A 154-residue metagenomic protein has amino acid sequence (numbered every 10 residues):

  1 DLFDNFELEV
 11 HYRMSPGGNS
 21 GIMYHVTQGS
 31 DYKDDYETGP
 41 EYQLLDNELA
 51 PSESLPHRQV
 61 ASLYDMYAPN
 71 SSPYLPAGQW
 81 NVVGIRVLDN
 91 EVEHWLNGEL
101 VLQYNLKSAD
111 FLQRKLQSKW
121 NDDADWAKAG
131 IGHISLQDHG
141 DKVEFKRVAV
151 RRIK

Functional and structural regions predicted by a protein language model:
D1-K154: Carbohydrate-interacting regions of secretory-pathway proteins
